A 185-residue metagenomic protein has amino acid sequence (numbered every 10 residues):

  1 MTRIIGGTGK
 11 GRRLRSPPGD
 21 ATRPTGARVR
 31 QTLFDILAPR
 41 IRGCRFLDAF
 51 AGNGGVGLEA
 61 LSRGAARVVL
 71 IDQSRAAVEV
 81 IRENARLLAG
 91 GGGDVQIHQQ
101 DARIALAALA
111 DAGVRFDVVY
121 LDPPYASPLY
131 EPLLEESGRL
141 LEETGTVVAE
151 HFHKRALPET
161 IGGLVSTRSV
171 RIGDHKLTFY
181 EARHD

Functional and structural regions predicted by a protein language model:
M1-D185: Class I S-adenosyl-L-methionine-dependent methyltransferase catalytic core
